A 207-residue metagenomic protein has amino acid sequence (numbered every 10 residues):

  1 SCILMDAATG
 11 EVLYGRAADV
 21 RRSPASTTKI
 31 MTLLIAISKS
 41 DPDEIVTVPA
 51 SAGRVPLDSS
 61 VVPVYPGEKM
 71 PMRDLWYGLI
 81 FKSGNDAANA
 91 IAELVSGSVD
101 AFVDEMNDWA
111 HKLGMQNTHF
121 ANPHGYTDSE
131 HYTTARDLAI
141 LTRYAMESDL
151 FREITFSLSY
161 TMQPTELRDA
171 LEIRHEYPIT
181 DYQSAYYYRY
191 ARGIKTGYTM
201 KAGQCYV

Functional and structural regions predicted by a protein language model:
S1, S98-V207: Penicillin-recognizing serine hydrolase domain
S1-R136, R143-D149: Active-site-adjacent loops and short helices of periplasmic peptidoglycan-processing enzymes
